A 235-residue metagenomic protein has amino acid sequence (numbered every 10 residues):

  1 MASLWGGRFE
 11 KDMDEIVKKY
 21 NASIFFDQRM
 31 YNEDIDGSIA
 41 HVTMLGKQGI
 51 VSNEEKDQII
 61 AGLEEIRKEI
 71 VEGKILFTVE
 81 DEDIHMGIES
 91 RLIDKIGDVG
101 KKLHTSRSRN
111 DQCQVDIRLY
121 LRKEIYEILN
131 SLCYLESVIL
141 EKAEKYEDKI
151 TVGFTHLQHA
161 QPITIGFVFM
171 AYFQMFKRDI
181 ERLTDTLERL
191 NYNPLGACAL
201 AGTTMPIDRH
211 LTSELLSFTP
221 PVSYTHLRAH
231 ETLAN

Functional and structural regions predicted by a protein language model:
M1-G202, P206-E214, T219-P221: A helix-coil-helix interface module used to build multimeric assemblies and to scaffold catalytic/cofactor sites
T225-T232: Conserved small/polar residues in nucleotide/adenosyl-binding loops
